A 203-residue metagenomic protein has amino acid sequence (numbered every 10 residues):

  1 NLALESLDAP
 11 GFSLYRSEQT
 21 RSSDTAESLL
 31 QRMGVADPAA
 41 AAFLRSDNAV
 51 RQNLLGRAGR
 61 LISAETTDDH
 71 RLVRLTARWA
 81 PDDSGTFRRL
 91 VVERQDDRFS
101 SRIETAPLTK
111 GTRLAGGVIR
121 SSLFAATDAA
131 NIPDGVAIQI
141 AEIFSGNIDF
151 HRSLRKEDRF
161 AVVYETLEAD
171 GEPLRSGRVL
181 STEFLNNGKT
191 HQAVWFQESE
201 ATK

Functional and structural regions predicted by a protein language model:
N1-K203: Intrinsically disordered, low-complexity regulatory tails and linkers that flank structured modules
